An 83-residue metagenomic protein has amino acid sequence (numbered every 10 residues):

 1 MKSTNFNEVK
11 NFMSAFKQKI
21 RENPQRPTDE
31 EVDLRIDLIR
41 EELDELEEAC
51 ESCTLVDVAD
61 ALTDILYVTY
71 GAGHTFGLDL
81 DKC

Functional and structural regions predicted by a protein language model:
M1-C83: Flexible "arm" and connector segments at domain edges
